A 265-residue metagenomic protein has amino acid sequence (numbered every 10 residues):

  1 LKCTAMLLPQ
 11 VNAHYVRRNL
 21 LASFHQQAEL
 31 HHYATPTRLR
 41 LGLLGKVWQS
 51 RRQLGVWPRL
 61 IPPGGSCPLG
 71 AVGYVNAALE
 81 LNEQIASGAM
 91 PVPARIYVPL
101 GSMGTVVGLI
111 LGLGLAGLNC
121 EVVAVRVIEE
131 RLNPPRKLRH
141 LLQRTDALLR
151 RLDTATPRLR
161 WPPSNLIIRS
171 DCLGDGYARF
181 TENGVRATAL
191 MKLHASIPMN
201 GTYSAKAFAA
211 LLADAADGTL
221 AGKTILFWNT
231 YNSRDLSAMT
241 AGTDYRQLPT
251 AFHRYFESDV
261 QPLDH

Functional and structural regions predicted by a protein language model:
L1-K2, I110-G117, A210-T219: Alpha-helix C-terminal capping segments
M6, Y33, P63, P99 (+2 more regions): Generic beta-sheet signal
L7-G88, D153-P157, L166-R179, R186: Small/polar-residue-rich loop-to-helix segments that shape phosphate-bearing ligand pockets
S23-H25, R51-L54, A86-V92, G114-G117 (+3 more regions): Solvent-exposed alpha-helices and their adjacent loops that cap or buttress functional pockets in soluble metabolic
A71-L166, T230-H265: Glycine-rich phosphate/pyrophosphate-binding loop at beta-loop-alpha junctions
P162-G222: Active-site-adjacent helical/loop segments in soluble small-molecule enzymes
